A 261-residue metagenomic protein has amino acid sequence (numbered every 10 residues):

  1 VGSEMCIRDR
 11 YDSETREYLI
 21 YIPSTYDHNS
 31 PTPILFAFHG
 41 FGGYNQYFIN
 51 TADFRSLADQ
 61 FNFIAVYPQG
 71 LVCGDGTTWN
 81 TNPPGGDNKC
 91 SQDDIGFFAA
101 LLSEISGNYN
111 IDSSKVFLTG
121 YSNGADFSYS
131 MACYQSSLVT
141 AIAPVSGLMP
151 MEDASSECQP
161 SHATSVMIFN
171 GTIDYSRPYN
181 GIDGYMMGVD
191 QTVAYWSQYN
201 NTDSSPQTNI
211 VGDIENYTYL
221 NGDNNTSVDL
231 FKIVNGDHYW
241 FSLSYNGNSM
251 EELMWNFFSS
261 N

Functional and structural regions predicted by a protein language model:
V1-I7: Short, small-residue-biased leader/transition segments that mark boundaries at the very start of proteins
Y11-T25, N29-F117, D126-S130, Y134 (+1 more regions): Serine-hydrolase catalytic machinery in alpha/beta-hydrolase-like enzymes
S30-P33, T164-S165, V228: Alpha/beta-hydrolase fold active-site loops
F36-G42, S146, N170-G171, V234: The conserved beta1-alpha1 loop
L118-G120, V145: Short beta-strand immediately N-terminal to the catalytic nucleophile in serine-hydrolase-like folds
T140-N225: The feature captures the conserved acid-bearing segment of alpha/beta-hydrolase catalytic domains
D213, N235-Y239: Histidine-bearing beta->alpha loop at or near hydrolase active sites
N246-N261: Catalytic active-site module of serine/aspartate enzymes centered on a nucleophile-bearing elbow/loop
